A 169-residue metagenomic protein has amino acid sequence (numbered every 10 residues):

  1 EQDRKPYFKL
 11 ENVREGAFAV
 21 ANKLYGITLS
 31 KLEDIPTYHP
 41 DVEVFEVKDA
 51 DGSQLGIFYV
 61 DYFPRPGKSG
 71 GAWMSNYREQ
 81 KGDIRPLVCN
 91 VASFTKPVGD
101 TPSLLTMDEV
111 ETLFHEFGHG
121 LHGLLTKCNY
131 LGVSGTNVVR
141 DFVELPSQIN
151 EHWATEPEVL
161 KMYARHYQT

Functional and structural regions predicted by a protein language model:
E1-T169: Cation-handling catalytic/transport regions enriched in His/Asp/Glu
